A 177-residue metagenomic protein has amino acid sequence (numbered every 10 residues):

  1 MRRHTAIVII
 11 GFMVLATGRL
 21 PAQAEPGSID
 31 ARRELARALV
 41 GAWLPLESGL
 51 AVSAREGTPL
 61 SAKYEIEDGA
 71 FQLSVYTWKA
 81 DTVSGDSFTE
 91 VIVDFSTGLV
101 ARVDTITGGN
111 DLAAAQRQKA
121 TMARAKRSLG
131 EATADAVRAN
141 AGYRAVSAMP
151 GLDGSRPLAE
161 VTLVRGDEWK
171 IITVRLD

Functional and structural regions predicted by a protein language model:
R2-A6, G18-D177: Long, terminal "pre-/pro-" and other extracytoplasmic accessory regions that lie outside the mature folded/catalytic
V8-A16: Bacterial N-terminal signal peptides
